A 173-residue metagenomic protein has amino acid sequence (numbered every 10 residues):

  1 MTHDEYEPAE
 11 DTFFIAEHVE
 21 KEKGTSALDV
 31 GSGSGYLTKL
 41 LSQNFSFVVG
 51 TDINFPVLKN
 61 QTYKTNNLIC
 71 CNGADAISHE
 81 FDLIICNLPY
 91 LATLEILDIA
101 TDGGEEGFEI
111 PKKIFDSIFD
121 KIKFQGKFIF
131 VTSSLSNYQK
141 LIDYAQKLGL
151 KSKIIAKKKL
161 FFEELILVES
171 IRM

Functional and structural regions predicted by a protein language model:
M1-P8: Class I SAM-dependent methyltransferase Rossmann-like catalytic core, especially the SAM/SAH-binding loop
P8-C86, A92-T93: Conserved SAM/SAH cofactor-binding pocket of Class I
D11, Y36, F162-E169: Short hydrophobic/aromatic beta-strand or adjacent loop that forms the aromatic wall/cage of a ligand/substrate-binding
T38-K39, L94-I96, Q139-L141, E164: Short glycine-/acidic-enriched loop or helix-start segments at secondary-structure transitions that form or flank
N44, A100-G103, Q146-K147: Glycine-rich, phosphate-binding/catalytic loops in enzymes
T51, G104, V131: Active-site-adjacent beta-strand anchor residues
L88-K113: Mobile active-site "lid"/loop adjacent to the S-adenosyl-L-methionine
I110-L167: Conserved Class I SAM-dependent methyltransferase catalytic core
